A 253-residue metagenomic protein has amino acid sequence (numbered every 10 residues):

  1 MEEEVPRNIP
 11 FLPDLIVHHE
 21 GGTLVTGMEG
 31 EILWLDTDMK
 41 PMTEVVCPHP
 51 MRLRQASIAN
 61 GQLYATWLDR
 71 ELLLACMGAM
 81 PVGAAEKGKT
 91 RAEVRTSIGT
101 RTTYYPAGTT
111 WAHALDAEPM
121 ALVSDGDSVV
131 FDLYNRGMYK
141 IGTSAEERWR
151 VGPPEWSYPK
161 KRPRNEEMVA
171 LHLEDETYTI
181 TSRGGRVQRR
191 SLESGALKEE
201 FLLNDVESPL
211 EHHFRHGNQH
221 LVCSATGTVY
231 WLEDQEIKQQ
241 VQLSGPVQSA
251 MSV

Functional and structural regions predicted by a protein language model:
M1-L12, D36-K40, T100-D116: A short helix->beta-strand "capping" segment at the edge of beta-propeller domains
M1-L33, R70-L72, M80-I98: Sequence/structural signature of beta-propeller modules and their immediately flanking N-terminal secretory/stalk
N8-H19, C47-Q62, T109, A114-S124 (+3 more regions): Repeated scaffold domains used in trafficking and secretory/extracellular systems, primarily beta-propellers
L15-G27, L33, Q55-S57, G61-A75 (+5 more regions): Short beta-strand elements that form the blades of beta-propeller/WD-repeat-like and other beta-sheet-rich scaffold
E29-L35, R70-E86, R136-I141, G184-R190 (+1 more regions): Structural motif
D36-M39, G142-A145, S191-G195, E233-E236: Short loop/turn segments that connect beta-strands within beta-propeller blades
M42-T43, R148-W149, K198-E199, K238-Q240: A structural motif specific to WD40 beta-propellers
E86-A114, R150-R164, N204-D205: Surface-exposed loop and turn segments in beta-propeller and other repeat-based domains that flank or scaffold
